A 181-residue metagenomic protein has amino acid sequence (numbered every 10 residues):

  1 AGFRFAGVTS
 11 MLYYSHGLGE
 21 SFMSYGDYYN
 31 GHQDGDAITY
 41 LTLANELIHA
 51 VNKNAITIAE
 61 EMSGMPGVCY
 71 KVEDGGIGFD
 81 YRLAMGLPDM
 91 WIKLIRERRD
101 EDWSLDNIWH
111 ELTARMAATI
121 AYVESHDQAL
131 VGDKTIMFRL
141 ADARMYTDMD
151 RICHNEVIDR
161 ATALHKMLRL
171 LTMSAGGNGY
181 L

Functional and structural regions predicted by a protein language model:
A1-G19, I58-A59: Active-site groove signature of glycoside hydrolases
G17-L181: Conserved alpha/beta catalytic core and glycan-binding cleft of carbohydrate-active enzymes
